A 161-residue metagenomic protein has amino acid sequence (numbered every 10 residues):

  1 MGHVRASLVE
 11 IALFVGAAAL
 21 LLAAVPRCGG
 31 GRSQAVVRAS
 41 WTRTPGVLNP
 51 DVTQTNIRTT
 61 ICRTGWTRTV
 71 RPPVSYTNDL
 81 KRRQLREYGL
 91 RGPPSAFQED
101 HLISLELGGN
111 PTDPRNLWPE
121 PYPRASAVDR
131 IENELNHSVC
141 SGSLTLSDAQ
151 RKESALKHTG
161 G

Functional and structural regions predicted by a protein language model:
M1-Q98, L105-G161: Nuclease and nuclease-like effector domains acting on nucleic acids or nucleotide cofactors
